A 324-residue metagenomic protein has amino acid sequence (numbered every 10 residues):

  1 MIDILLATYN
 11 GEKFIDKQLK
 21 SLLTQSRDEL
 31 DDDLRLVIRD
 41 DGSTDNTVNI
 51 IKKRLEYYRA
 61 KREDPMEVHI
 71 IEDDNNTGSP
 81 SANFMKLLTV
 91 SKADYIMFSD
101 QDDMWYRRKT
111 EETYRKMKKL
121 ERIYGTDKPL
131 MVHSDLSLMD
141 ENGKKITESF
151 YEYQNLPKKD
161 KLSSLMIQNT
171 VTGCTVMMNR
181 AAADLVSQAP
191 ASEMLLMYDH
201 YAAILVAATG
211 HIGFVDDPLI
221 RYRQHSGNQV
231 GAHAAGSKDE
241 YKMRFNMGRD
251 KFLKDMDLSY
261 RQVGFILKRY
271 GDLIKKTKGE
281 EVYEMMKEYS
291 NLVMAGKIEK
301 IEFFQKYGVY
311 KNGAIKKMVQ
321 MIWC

Functional and structural regions predicted by a protein language model:
M1-A235: Nucleotide-sugar donor-binding/catalytic module of glycosyltransferases that assemble extracellular/cell-envelope
L195, R223-C324: C-terminal subregions of glycosyltransferases and related glycan-biosynthesis enzymes
